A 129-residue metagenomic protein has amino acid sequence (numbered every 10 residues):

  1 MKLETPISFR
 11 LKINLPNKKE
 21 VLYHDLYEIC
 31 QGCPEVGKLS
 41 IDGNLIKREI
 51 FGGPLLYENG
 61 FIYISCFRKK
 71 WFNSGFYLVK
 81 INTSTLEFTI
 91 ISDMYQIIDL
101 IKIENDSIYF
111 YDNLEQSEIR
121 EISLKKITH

Functional and structural regions predicted by a protein language model:
M1-K2, Y95-H129: Acidic, proline/glycine-rich low-complexity IDRs
M1-L45: Terminal domain-start segments
K2-K18, K47-F61, S65-F67, I90-S107: Repeated scaffold domains used in trafficking and secretory/extracellular systems, primarily beta-propellers
I29-K38, K70-N82, E115-K126: Structural motif
G43, T83-E87, L124-T128: Short coil turn/linker residues within repeat-based beta-strand modules
V79, T83-M94: An exposed acidic His-Trp-rich patch
